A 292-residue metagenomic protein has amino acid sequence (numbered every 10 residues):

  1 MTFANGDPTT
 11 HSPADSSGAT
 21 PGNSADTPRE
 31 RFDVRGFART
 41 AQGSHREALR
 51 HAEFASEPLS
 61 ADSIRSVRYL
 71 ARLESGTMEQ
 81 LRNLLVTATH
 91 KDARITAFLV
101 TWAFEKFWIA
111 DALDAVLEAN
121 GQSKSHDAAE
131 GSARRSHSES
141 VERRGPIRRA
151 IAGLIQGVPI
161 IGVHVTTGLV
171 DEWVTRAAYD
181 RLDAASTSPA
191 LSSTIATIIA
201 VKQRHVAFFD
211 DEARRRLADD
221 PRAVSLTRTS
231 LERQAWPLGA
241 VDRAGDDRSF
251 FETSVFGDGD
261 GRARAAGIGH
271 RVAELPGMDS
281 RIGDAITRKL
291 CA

Functional and structural regions predicted by a protein language model:
T2-A292: Non-heme di-metal
